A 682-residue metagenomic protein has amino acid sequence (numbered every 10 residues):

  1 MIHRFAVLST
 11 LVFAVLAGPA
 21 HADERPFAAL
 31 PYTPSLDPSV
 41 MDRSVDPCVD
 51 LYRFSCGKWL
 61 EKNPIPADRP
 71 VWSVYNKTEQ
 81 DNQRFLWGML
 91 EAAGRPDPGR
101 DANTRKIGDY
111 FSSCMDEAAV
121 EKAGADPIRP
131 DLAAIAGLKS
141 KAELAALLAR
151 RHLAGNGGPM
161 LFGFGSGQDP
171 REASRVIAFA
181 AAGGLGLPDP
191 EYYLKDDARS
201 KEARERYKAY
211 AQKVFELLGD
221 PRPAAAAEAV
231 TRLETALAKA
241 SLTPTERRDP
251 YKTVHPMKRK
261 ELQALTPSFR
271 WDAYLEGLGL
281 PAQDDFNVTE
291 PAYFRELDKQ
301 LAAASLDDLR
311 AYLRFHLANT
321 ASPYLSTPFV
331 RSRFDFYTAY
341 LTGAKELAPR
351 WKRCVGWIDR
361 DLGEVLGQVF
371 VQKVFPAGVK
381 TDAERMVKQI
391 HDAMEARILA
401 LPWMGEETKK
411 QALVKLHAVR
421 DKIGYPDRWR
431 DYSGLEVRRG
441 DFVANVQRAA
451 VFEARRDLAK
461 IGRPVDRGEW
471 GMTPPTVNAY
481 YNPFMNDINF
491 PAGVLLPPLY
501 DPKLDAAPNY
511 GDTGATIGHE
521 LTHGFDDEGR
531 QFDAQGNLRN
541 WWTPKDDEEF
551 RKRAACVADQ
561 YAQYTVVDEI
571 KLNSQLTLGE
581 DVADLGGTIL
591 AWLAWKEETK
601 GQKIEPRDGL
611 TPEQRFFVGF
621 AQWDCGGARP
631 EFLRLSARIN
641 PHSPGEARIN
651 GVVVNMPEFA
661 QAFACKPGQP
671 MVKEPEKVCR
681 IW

Functional and structural regions predicted by a protein language model:
M1-R4: Positively charged n-region of N-terminal signal peptides that target proteins for export
A6-L16: Bacterial N-terminal signal peptides
A20-E24: Boundary at the C-terminal end of the N-terminal hydrophobic targeting segment
R25-F27, E79, V230, A236 (+8 more regions): Intrinsically disordered, low-complexity linker/terminal regions across diverse proteins
F27-Y32, V45-D50, F54-K122: Active-site-surrounding "flap" and adjacent substrate/cofactor-binding loops of secreted or lumenal enzymes, prototyped
Y32-P38: N-terminal post-signal-peptidase region of extra-cytosolic proteins
M41-E61, Y193, D197-F215, L578 (+1 more regions): Hydrophobic/aromatic-rich, well-ordered segments within soluble, folded domains that form packed cores
E91-Q389: Noncatalytic, helix-rich "gating/capping" subdomain that lines the substrate-entry/channel surface of large enzyme
